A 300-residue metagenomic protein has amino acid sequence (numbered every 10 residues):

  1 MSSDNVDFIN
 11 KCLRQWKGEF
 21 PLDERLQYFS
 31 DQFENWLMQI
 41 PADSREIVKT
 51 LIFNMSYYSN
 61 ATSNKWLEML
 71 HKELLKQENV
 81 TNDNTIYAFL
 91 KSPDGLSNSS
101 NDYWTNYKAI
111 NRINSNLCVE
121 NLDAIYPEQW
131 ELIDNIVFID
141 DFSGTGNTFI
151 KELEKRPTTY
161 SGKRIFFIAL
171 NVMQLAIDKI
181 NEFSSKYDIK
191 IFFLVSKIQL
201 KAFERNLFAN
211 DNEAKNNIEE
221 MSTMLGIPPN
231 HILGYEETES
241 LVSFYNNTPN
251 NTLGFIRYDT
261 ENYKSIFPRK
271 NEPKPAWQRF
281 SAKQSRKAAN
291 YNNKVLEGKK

Functional and structural regions predicted by a protein language model:
S2-S100, E154, T158-K300: PRPP-dependent phosphoribosyltransferase catalytic core
D94-D134, D140, G144-K151: Short, glycine/charge-rich flexible loops or terminal/linker lids adjacent to PRPP-binding catalytic cores
